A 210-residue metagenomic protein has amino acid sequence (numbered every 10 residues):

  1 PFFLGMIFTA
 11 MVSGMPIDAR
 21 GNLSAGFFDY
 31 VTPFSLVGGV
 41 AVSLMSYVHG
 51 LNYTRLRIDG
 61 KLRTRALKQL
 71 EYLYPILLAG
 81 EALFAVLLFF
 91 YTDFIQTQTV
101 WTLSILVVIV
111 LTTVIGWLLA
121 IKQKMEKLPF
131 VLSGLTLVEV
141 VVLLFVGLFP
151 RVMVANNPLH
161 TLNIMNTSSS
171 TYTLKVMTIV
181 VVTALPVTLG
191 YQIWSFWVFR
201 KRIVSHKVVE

Functional and structural regions predicted by a protein language model:
P1-E126, L143: Long, contiguous internal "core" modules enriched in hydrophobic/ aromatic residues
P1-M6, V131-G147: Hydrophobic alpha-helical membrane-insertion segments
M15-G21, M153-L162: Peri-membrane helix termini and adjoining interfacial loops of integral membrane proteins
Y30-M45, T171-T188: Hydrophobic alpha-helical transmembrane segments
L44-L56, L185-K201: Transmembrane alpha-helical segments in integral membrane proteins
R63-P75, G134-T136, S168-L174, V208-E210: Juxtamembrane helix-loop boundaries in multi-pass membrane proteins
L119-K127, G190-H206: Membrane-interface capping segments at transmembrane-helix boundaries
A155-V176: Short, membrane-exposed interhelical loops at transmembrane-helix boundaries
